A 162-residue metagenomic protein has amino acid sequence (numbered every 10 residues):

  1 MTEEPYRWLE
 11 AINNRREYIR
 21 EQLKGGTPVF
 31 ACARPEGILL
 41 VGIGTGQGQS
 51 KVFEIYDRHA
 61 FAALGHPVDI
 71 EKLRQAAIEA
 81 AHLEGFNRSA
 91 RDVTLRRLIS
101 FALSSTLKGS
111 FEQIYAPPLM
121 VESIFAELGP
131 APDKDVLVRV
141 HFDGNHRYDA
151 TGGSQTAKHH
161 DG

Functional and structural regions predicted by a protein language model:
M1-G162: Long, low-complexity N-terminal extensions
